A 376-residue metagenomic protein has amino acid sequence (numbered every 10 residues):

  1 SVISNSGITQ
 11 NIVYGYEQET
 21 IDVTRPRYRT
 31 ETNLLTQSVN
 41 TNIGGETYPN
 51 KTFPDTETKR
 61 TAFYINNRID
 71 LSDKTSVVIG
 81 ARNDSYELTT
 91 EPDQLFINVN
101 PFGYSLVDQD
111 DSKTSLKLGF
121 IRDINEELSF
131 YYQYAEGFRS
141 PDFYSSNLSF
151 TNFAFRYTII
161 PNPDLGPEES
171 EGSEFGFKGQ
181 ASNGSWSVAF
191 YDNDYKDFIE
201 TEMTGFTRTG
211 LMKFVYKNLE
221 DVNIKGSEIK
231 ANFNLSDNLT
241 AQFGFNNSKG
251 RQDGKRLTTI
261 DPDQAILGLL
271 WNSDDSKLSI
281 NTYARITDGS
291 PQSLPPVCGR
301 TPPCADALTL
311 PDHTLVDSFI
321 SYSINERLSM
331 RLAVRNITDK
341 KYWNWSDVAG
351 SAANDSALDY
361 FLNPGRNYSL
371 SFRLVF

Functional and structural regions predicted by a protein language model:
S1-L95, G184-F190: Face-selective signature of the C-terminal outer-membrane beta-barrel domain
S1-S4, I65-L71, T75, N83 (+13 more regions): Residue-level signature of outer-membrane beta-barrel architecture
Q10-Y14, V77-I79, L116, F130-Y132 (+7 more regions): Transmembrane beta-strands of outer-membrane beta-barrel proteins
Q18-T24, A81-T89, Y134-S140, N147-S149 (+8 more regions): Transmembrane beta-strands of outer-membrane beta-barrel pores
D22, D123-A135, S145, D164-N218 (+1 more regions): Membrane-embedded beta-barrel scaffold of Gram-negative outer-membrane proteins
D22-K51, N98-F102, S149-P161, T201-K217 (+1 more regions): Surface-exposed loop/turn segments flanking beta-strands in extracellular/periplasmic regions
S72-V77, S185-K196, T204-F206, L211-P296 (+1 more regions): Gram-negative outer-membrane beta-barrel transporters
F138, D194-K196, A241, D274 (+2 more regions): C-terminal beta-signal and adjacent terminal beta-strands/loops of Gram-negative outer-membrane beta-barrel proteins
